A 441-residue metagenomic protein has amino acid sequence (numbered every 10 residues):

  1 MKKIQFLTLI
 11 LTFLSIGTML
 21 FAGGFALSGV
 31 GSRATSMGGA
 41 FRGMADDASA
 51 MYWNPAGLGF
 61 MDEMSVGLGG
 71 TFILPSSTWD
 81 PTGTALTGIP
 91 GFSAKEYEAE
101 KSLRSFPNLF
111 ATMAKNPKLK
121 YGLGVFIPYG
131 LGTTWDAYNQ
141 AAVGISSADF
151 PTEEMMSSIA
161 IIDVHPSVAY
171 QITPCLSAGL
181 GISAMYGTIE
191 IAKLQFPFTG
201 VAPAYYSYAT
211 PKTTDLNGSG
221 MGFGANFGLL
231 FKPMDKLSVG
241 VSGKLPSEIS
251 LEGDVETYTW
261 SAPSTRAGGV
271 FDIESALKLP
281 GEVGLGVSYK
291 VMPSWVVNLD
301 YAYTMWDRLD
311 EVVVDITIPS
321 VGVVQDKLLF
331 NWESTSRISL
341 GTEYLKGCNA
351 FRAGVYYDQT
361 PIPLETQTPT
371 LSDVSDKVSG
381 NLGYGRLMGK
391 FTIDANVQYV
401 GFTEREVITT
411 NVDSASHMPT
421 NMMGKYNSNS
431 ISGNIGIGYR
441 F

Functional and structural regions predicted by a protein language model:
M1-T8: Bacterial N-terminal signal peptides that target proteins for export
L9-I10, L20: Cleavable N-terminal signal peptides
L11-F13, D62: Short, linear, compositionally biased motifs with a strong N-terminal bias
I16-A22: Sec/Tat signal peptide C-region and signal peptidase I cleavage site
G23-T35, E63, W79, L86-F92 (+1 more regions): Outer-membrane beta-barrel porins/channels
G39-D46, P75-S102: Surface-exposed strand-loop-strand hairpins of Gram-negative outer-membrane beta-barrel proteins
R42-A45, M51-M64, A111-K118: Outer-membrane beta-barrel pore proteins
G57-L58, F72-S76, L180: Short active-site-proximal "capping" loops at secondary-structure junctions
